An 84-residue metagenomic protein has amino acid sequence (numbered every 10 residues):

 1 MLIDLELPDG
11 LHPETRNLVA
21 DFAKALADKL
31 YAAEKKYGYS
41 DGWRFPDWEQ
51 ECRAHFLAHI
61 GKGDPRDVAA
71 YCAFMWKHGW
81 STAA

Functional and structural regions predicted by a protein language model:
M1-A84: Flexible "arm" and connector segments at domain edges
